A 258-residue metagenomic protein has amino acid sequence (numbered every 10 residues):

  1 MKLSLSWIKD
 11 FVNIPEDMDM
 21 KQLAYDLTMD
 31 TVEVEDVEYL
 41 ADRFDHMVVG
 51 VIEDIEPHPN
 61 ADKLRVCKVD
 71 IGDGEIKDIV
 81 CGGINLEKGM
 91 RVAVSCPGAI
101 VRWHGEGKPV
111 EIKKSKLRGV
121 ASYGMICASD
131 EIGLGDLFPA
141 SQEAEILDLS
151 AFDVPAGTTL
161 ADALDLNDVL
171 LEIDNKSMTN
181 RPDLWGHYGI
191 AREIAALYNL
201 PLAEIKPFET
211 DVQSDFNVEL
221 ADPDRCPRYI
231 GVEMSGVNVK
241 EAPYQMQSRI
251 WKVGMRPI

Functional and structural regions predicted by a protein language model:
M1-F208: Phosphate-backbone binding interfaces of nucleic-acid-interacting proteins
S4, V12, Y25, Y39 (+4 more regions): Glycine/proline-enriched, intrinsically flexible loops and inter-domain linkers
